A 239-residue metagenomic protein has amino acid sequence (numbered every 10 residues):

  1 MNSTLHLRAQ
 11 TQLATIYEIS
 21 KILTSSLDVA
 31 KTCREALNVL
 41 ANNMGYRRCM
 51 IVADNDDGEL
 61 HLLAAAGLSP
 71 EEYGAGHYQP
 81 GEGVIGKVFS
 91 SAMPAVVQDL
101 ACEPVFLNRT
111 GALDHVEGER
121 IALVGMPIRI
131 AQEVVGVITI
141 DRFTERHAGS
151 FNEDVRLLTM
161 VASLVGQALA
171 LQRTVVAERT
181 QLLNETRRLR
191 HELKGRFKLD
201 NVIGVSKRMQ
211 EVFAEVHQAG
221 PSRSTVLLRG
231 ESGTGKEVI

Functional and structural regions predicted by a protein language model:
M1-R34, N42, L63, L182-H191: Signal-transmission linkers at sensory-effector interfaces
M1-R8, R142-T159: Regulatory loop-to-helix N-cap segments in sensory/regulatory domains that couple ligand/signal detection
T15, I130, G149-Q167: Amphipathic alpha-helical "output/dimerization" segments
C33, R190-I239: AAA+ ATPase active-site-proximal loops
N38-A41, R48-G76, C102: GAF sensory/regulatory domain recognition with acknowledged cross-activation on helical regulatory dimers
P70-A95: Acidic/proline- and glycine-rich, intrinsically disordered low-complexity segments that serve as regulatory linkers
P70-E71, Q98-A122: Signal-transducing coupling segments at domain and membrane junctions
I121-I130: A short, aliphatic-rich beta-strand micro-motif
